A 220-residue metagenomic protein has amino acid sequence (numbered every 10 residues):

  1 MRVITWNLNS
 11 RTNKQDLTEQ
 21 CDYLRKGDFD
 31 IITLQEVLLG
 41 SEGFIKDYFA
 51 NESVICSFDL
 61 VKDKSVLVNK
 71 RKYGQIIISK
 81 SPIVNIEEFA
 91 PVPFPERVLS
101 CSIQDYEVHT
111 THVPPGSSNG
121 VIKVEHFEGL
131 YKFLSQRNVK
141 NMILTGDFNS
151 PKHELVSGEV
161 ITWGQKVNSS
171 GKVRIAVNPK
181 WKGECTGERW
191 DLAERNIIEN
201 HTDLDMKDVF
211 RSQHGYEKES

Functional and structural regions predicted by a protein language model:
R2-L8, Q20-G43, V108, L130-V156 (+1 more regions): Active-site beta-strand/loop signature of hydrolases that rely on acidic residues for catalysis
T5-D16, S117-N119: Acidic/histidine-rich helix-loop elements that form or flank divalent-metal/phosphate-binding sites at the catalytic
N9-R11, L38-G40, I83, V113-G116 (+2 more regions): Short, solvent-exposed loop/turn segments at secondary-structure junctions
Q20-Y23, F44, Y48-N51, H126 (+1 more regions): Glycine-rich, phosphate-binding/catalytic loops in enzymes
Y23-L24, C101-I103, L134, H201: Structural motif
I31, Q35-S118: Structured beta-strand-rich core segments of catalytic domains in phosphoester-bond hydrolases
P93, R97, C101-S102, K123-Q136: Internal catalytic-core helix/loop-beta-alpha segment that presents or stabilizes conserved functional determinants
H126-S220: Metal-dependent phosphoesterases centered on the DNase I-like endonuclease/exonuclease/phosphatase
